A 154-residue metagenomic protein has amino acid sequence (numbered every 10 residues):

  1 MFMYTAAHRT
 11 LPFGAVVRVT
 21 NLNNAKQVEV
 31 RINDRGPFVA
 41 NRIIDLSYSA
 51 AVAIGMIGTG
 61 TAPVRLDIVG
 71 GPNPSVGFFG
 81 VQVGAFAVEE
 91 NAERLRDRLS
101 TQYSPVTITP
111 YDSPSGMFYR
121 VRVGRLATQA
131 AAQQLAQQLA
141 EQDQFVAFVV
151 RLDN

Functional and structural regions predicted by a protein language model:
M1-G80, A85-E93, R98, Q137 (+1 more regions): Secreted/periplasmic proteins
A87-N154: Extracytoplasmic
